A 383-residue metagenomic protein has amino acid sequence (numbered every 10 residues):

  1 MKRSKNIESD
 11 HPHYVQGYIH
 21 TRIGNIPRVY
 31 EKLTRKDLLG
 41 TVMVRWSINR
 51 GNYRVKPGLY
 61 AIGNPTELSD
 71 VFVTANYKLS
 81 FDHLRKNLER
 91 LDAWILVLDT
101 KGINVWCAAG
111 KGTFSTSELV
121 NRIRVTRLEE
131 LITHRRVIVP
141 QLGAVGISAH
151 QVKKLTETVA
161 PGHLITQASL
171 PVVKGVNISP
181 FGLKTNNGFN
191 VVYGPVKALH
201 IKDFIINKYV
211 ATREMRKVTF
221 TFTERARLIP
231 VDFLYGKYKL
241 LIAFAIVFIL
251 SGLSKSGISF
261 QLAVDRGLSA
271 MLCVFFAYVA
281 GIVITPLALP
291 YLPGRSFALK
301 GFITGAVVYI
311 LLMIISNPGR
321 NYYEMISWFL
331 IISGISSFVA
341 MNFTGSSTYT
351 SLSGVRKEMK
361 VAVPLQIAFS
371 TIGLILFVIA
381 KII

Functional and structural regions predicted by a protein language model:
M1-P195: Soluble N-terminal domains of membrane-associated systems
R54-G58, T219-L234: Cytosolic juxtamembrane amphipathic/interface segments immediately preceding and feeding into a transmembrane helix
F72-N76, K111, S115, A144 (+10 more regions): Catalytic cores of large soluble enzymes that bind and process phosphate-bearing ligands
S80-L84, S115, L119, S148 (+6 more regions): General structural feature for long, well-ordered alpha-helical segments within catalytic domains of soluble enzymes
N187, V191-H200, I205-Y209: Terminal amphipathic helices with adjacent charged low-complexity linkers/tails
N207-L228, T350-S353: Non-transmembrane, extramembrane segments of multi-pass ion/lipid transporters
I229-S316: Core alpha-helical transmembrane segments of integral membrane proteins
V283-P286, P290, A298-I383: Generic detector of multi-pass transmembrane helix bundles and their immediately adjacent loops in polytopic membrane
